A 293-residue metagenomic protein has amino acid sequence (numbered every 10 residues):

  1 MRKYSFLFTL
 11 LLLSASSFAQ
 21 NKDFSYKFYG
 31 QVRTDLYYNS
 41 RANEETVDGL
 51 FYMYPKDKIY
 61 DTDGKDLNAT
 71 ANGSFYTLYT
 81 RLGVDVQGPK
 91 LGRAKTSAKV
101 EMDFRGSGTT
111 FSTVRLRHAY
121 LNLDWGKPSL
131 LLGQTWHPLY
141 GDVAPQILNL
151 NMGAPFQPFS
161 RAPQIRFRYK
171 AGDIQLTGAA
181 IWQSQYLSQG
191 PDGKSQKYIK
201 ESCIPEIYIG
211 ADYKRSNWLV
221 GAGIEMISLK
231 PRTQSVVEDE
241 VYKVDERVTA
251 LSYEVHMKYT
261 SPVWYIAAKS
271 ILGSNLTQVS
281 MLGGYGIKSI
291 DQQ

Functional and structural regions predicted by a protein language model:
M1-N21: Bacterial Sec-dependent N-terminal signal peptides
R2-L7, V47-Y52, Q183-I209: Extended hydrophobic/aromatic-rich secondary-structure runs
A15-S16, F51, G153-F156, I165 (+1 more regions): Short, intrinsically disordered/low-complexity patches at protein termini and at juxtamembrane boundaries
N21-D48, I59-Y60, G64-Y186, C203-I204 (+5 more regions): Outer membrane beta-barrel
A42-V47, T109-R115, D142-L150, L187-I199 (+3 more regions): Outer-membrane beta-barrel translocator domains and adjoining extracellular loop/strand segments of Gram-negative
M53-I59: Perimembrane loop-to-helix junctions flanking transmembrane segments
T96-S97, K197-S202, D245-T249: Glycine-rich, flexible loop segments associated with nucleotide phosphate handling
N217-Q293: Detector for outer-membrane/organellar transmembrane beta-barrel domains, recognizing the amphipathic beta-strand
